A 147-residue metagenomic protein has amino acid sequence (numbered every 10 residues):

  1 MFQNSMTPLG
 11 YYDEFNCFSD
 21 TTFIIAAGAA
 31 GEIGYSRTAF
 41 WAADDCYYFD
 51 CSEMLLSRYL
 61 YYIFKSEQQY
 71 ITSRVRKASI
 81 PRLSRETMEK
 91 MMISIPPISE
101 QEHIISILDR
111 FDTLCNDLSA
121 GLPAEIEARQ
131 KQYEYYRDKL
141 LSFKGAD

Functional and structural regions predicted by a protein language model:
M1-D147: Charged, alpha-helix-forming regions
